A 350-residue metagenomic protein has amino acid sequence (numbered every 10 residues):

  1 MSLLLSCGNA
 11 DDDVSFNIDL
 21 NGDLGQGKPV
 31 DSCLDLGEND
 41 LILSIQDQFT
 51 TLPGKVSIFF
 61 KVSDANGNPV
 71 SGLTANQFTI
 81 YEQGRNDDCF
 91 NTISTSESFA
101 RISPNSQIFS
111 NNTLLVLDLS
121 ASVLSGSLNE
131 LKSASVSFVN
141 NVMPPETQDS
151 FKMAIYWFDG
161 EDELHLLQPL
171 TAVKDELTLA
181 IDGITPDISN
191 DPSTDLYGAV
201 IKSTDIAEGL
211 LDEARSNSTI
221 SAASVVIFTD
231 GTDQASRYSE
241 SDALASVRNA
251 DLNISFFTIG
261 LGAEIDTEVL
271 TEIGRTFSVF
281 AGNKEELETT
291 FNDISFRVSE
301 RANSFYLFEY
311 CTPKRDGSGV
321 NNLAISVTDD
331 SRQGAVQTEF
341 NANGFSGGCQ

Functional and structural regions predicted by a protein language model:
S2-G37, C349: Bacterial Sec-dependent N-terminal signal peptides
I42-L114, A121-L128, C349: Acidic, polar low-complexity linker/tail segments
Q46-Q48, S103, V116-N129, D162-Q168 (+4 more regions): Second-shell loop/turn segments in exported
S57, S122, E163-A222, T258-E268 (+1 more regions): Von Willebrand factor
D64, A121, V136-T147, D182 (+6 more regions): Sec-exported extracytoplasmic/periplasmic mature domains
S106-V173, V200-S203, S224-T229: Von Willebrand factor
S216, S221-S224, F228-G282, E286-R297: VWA/integrin I-like adhesion module and closely mimicked acidic/polar interface patches used
F277, A281-Q350: C-terminal "exit" segments of structured domains
